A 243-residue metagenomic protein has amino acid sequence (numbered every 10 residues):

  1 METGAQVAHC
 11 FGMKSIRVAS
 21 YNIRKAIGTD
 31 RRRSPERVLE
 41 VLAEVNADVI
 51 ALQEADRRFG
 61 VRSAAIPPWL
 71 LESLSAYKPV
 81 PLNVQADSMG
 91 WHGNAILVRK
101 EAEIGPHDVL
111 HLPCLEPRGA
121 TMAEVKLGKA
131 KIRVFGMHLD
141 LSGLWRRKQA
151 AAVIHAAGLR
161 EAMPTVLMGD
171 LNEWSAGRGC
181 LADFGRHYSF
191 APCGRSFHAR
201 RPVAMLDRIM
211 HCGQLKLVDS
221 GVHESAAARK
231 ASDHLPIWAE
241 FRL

Functional and structural regions predicted by a protein language model:
M1-V49, R57, V61, S73 (+1 more regions): Active-site regions of metal-assisted phosphoester/phosphodiester hydrolases, unifying DNase/endonuclease modules
